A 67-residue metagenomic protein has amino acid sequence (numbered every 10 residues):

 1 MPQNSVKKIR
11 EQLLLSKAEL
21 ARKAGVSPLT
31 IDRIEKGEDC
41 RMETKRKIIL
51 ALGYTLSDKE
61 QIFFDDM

Functional and structural regions predicted by a protein language model:
M1-Q12: A short, Lys/Arg-rich alpha-helix, primarily the initiator
S5, S16, R41-T44: Residues that mark the N-terminal boundary/hinge immediately upstream of a DNA-recognition element
E11, R22, L50: Alpha-helical residues within the helix-turn-helix
L14-D32: Short alpha-helical DNA-recognition segment
E43-E60: DNA major-groove recognition helix of helix-turn-helix/homeodomain DNA-binding modules
K59-M67: Short amphipathic recognition helices of helix-turn-helix/homeodomain-type DNA-binding modules
